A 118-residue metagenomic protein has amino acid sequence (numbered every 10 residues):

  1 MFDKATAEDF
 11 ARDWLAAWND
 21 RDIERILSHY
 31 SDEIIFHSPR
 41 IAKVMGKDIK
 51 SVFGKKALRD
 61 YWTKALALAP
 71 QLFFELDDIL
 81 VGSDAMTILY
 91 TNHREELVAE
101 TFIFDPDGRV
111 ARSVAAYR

Functional and structural regions predicted by a protein language model:
M1-S28, D32: Short, low-complexity N-terminal intrinsically disordered segments enriched in polar/charged residues
K4, R25, S31-D77, G82: A solvent-exposed, acidic/Ser-Thr-rich amphipathic alpha-helical stretch
W14, I26, I34, L58 (+3 more regions): Hydrophobic pocket/interface hotspot
T63-R118: A beta-strand edge to alpha-helix "cap/lid" segment located at domain peripheries
